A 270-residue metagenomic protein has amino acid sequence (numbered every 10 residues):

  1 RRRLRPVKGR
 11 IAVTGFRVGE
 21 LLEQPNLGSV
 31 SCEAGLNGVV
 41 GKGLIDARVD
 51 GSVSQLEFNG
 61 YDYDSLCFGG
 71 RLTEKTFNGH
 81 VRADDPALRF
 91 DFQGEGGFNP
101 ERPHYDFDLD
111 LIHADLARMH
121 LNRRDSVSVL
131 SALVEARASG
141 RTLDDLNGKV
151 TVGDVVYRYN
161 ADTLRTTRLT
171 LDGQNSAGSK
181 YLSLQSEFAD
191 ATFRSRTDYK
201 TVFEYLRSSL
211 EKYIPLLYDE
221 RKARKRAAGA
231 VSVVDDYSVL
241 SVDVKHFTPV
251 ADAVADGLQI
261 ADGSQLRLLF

Functional and structural regions predicted by a protein language model:
R1-L133, S139-F270: Interface amphipathic segments
